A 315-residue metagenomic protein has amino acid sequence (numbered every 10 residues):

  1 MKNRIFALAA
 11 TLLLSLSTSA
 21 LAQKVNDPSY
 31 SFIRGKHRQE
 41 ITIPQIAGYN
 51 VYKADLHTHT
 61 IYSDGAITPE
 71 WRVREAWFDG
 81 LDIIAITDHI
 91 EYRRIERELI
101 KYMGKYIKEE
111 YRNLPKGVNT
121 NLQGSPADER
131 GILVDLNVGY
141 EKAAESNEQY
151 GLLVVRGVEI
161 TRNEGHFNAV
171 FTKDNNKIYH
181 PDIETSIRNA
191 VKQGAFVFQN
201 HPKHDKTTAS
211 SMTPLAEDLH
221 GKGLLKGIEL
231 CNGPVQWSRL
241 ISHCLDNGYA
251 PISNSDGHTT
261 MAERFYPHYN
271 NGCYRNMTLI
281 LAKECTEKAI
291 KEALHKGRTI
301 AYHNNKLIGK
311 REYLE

Functional and structural regions predicted by a protein language model:
M1-A9: Bacterial N-terminal signal peptides that target proteins for export
K2, A22-D55, E70-W77, V170-K173 (+1 more regions): Charged catalytic cores and adjacent phosphate/nucleic-acid-binding surfaces used for phosphate/nucleic-acid chemistry
A9-S17: Bacterial N-terminal signal peptides
S31-Q193, N200, L230-D246: A metal-dependent hydrolase metal-coordination microenvironment
V158-I160, K203-K206, G257-H258: Short glycine-enriched loops at secondary-structure junctions
G194-T208, L225: Divalent-metal (Mg2+/Mn2+/Ca2+)-assisted nucleotide/phosphate chemistry catalytic cores
